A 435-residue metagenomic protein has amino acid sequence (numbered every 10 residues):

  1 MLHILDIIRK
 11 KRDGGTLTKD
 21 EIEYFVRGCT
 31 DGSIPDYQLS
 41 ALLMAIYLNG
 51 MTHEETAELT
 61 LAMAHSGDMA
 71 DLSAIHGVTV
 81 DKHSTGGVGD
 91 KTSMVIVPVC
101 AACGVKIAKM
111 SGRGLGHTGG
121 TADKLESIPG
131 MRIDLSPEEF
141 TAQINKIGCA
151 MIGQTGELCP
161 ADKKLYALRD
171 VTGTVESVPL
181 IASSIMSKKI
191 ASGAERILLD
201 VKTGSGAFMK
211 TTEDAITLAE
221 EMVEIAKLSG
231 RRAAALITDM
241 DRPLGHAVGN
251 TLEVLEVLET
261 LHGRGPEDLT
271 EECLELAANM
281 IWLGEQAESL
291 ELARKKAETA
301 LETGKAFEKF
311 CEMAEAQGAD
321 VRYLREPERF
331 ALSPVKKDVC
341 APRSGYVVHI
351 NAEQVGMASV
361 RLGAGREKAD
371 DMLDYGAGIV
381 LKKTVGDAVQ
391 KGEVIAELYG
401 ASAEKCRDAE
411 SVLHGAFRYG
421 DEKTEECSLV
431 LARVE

Functional and structural regions predicted by a protein language model:
M1-G89, T260, C311-A316, D320 (+2 more regions): Acidic, glycine/proline-rich low-complexity segments that act as flexible tails and inter-domain linkers
D6, K11, T16-K19, M69 (+5 more regions): Well-ordered secondary-structure scaffolds
L43-Y47, K124, D162-V171, D200-M209 (+1 more regions): Active-site-proximal beta-alpha loop/turn segments in soluble metabolic enzymes
L48, M94-A108, K188-G193, L228-S229 (+1 more regions): Alpha-helix C-terminal capping segments
V78-A101, V105-H117: Glycine/serine-rich anion-binding loops at beta->alpha junctions that coordinate negatively charged ligand groups
M110, I144, I152-T155, I185 (+2 more regions): Short beta-strand segments
K124-A150, E220-A226, G230: A glycine-rich helix N-cap at a beta->alpha junction
N145-A194: Phosphate/diphosphate-binding glycine-rich loops and adjacent basic-rich segments that engage nucleotide
